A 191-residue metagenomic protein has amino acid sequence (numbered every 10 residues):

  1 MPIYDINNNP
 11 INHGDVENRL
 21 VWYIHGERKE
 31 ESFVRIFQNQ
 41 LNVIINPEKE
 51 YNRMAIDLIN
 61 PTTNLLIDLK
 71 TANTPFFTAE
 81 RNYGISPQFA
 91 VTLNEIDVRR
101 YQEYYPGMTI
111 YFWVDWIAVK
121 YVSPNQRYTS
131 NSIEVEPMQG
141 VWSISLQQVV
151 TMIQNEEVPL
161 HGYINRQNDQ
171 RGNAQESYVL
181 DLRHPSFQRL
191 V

Functional and structural regions predicted by a protein language model:
M1-E50: Acidic-basic catalytic patches of nuclease active cores, encompassing PD-(D/E)XK and other metal-cofactor nuclease
M1-N9, R28, P106, W113-V191: Non-catalytic C-terminal interaction segments of nucleic acid-processing enzymes
H13-R28, P61-T71, D169-Q175: Short low-complexity stretches enriched in small and charged residues
V16, L20, T71-S123: Catalytic cores of nucleic-acid endonucleases
F33, F37, I56-N82: Conserved catalytic cores of phosphodiester-cleaving nucleases, focusing on short active-site segments
N39, P61-N64, Y104-T109: Short glycine/proline-enriched coil/turn segments at helix->beta-strand junctions
N46-P47, I59, L66-D68, T109-W113: A structural signal for short, well-ordered beta-strand segments and their strand-loop junctions that often border
Y51-A55: Short acidic/glycine-enriched loop/turn segments that link adjacent beta-strands
